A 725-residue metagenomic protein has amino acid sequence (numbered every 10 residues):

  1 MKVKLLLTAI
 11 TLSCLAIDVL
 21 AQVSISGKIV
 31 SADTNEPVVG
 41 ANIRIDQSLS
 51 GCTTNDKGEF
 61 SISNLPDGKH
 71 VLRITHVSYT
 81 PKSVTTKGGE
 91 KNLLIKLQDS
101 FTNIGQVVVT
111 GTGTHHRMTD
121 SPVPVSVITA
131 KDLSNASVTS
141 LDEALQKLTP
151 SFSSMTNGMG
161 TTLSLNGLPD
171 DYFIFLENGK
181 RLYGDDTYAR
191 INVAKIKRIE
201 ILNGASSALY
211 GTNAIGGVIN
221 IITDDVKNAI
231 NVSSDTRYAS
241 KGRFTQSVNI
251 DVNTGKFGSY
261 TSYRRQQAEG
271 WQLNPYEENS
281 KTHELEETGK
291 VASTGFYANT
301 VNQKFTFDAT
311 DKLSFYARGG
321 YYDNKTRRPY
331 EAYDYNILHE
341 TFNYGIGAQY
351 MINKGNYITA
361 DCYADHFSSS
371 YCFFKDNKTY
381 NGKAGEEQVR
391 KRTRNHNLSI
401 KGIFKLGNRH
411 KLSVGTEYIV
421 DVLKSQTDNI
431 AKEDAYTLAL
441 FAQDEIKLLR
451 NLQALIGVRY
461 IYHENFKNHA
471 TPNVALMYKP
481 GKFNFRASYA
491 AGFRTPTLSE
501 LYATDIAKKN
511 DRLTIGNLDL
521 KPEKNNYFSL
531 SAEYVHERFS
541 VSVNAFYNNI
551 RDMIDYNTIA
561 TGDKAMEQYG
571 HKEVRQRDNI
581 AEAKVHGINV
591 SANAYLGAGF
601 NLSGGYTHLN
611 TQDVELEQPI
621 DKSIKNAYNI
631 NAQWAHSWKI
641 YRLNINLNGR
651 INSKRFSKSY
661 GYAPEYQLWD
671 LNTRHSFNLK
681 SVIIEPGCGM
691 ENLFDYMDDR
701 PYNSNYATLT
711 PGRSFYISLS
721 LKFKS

Functional and structural regions predicted by a protein language model:
L6-T8, A21, D251, D308 (+5 more regions): Conserved C-terminal beta-signal and adjacent last beta-strands/turns of outer-membrane beta-barrel proteins
V30-T34, A41-D46, R73-Y79, K87-S134 (+1 more regions): Short, acidic, small-residue-rich periplasmic hinge/interaction motif at the N-terminus of Gram-negative outer-membrane
S61-N64, S153, K180-A205: Short acidic/polar hinge/loop motifs at secondary-structure boundaries that mediate gating or recognition
E90-K96, L141-A144, L148, T161-S164 (+5 more regions): N-terminal periplasmic accessory domains that precede and gate Gram-negative outer-membrane beta-barrel machines
V125, D142-K180: Extracytoplasmic beta-strand/coil segments of soluble accessory domains associated with Gram-negative outer-membrane
K227-A229, R237, V252-I337: Periplasmic-side early beta-strands and strand-to-turn transitions of outer-membrane beta-barrels
T294, N302, V389-K391, N395-K401 (+7 more regions): Outer membrane beta-barrel strand-and-loop segments of large Gram-negative receptors, especially TonB-dependent
N408, K447-Q453, Y547-N549, Y569-R655: Gram-negative outer-membrane beta-barrel transporters
